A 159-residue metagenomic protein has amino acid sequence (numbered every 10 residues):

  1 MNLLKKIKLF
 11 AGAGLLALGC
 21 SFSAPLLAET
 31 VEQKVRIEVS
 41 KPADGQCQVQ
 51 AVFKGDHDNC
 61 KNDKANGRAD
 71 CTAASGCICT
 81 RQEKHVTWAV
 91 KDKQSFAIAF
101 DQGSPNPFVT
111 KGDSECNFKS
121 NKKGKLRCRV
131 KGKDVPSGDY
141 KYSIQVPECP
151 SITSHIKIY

Functional and structural regions predicted by a protein language model:
N2-G12: Bacterial N-terminal signal peptides that target proteins for export
A11-S21: Bacterial N-terminal signal peptides
A24-A28: Sec/Tat signal peptide C-region and signal peptidase I cleavage site
V31-H85: N-terminal edge beta-strand
E32-K34, G112-N117: A structural motif
V90-F96: Short proline/glycine-enriched turn/loop motifs at strand-loop junctions of beta-rich domains
A97-V109: Short, surface-exposed beta-strand/strand-loop-strand elements in extracellular ectodomains
E115-Y159: Extracellular/periplasmic metallocenter environments
